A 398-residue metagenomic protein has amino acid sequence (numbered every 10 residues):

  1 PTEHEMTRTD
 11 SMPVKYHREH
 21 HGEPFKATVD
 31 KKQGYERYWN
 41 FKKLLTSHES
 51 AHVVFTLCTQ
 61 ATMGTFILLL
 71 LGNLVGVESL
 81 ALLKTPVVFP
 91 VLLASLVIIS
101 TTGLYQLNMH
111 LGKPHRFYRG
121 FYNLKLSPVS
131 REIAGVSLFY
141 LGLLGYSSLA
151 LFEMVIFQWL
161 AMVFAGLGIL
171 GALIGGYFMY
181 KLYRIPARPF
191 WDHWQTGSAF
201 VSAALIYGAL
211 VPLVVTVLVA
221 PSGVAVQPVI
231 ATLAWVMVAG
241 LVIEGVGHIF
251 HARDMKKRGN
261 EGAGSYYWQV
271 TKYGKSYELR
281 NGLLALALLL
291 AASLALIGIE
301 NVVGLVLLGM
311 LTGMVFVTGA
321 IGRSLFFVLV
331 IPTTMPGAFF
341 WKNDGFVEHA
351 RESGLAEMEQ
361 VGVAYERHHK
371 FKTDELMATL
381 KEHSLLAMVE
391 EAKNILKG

Functional and structural regions predicted by a protein language model:
P1-S47: Flanking helices and flexible, charged tails adjoining ferredoxin-like Fe-S electron-transfer domains in multi-subunit
G34, L44-F66, G72, L96 (+1 more regions): Terminal, non-catalytic protein-protein interaction segments that mediate quaternary/complex assembly
E36-V53, A81, F121-L126, R188: Cytosolic juxtamembrane amphipathic/interface segments immediately preceding and feeding into a transmembrane helix
V54-A61, V77-E78, K84, L126-V129 (+3 more regions): Long, contiguous internal "core" modules enriched in hydrophobic/ aromatic residues
T59-T62, L107, F121, G197 (+1 more regions): Multi-pass alpha-helical membrane architecture of UbiA-family and related isoprenoid/lipid prenyltransferases
L68-L71, E78-L138, G142: Membrane helical hairpin/interfacial module
Q106-R119, N123, Y177-D192, F326: C-terminal ends of transmembrane helices
R253-G274, V330-L380: Cytosolic/matrix-facing juxtamembrane and C-terminal tails of multi-pass cellular membrane proteins
